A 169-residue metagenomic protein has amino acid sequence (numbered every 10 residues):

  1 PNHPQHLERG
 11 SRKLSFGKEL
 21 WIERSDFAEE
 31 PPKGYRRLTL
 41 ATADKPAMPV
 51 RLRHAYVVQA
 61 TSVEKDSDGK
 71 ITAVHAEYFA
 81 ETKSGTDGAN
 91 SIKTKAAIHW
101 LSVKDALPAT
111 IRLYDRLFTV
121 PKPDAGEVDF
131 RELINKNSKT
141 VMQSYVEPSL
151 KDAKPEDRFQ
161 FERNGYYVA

Functional and structural regions predicted by a protein language model:
P1-V168: Polyanion-binding catalytic cores of nucleic-acid enzymes and NTP/SAM-utilizing transferases
